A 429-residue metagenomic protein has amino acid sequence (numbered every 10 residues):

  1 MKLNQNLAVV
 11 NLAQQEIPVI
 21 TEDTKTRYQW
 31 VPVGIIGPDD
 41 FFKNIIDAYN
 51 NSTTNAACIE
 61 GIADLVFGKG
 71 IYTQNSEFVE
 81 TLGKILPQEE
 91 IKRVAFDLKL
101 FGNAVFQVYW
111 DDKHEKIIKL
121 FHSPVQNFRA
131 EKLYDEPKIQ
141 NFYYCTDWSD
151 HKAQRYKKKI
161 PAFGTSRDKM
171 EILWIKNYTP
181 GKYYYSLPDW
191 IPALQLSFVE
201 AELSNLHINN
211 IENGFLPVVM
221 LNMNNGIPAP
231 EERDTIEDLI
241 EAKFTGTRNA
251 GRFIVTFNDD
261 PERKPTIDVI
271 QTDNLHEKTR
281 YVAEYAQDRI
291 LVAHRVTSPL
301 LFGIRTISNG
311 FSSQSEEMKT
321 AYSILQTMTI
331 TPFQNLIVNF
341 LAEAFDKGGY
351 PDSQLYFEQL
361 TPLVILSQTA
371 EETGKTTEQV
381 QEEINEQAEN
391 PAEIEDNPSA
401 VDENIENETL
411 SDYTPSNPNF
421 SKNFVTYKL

Functional and structural regions predicted by a protein language model:
M1-E60, D64-N258, V364-K428: Structured, contiguous alpha/beta core segments that scaffold functional sites
G34, F215-E231, I254-Q334, D352-A370 (+1 more regions): Surface-exposed loop-to-helix/strand elements on domain peripheries
V79, Q287, V338-L341: Generic structural marker for isolated residues within well-ordered, non-membrane alpha-helices of soluble domains
I91, A283-E284, V338: Generic non-transmembrane alpha-helix signal with a bias for helix starts/N-cap capping motifs
F244, R248, Q287, H294-S298 (+1 more regions): Alpha-helix capping/termination and helix-coil
N335-Y350: Helix-rich interaction surfaces within compact, conserved domain-sized segments that mediate assembly or partner
